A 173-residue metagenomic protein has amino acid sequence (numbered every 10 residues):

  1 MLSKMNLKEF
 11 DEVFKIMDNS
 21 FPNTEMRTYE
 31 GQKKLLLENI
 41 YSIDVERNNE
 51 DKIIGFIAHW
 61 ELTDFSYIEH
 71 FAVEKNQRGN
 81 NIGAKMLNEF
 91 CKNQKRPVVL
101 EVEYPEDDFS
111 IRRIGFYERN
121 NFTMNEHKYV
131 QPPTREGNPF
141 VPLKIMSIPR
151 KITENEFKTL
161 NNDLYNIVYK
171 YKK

Functional and structural regions predicted by a protein language model:
M1-R27, L143, N155-K173: Short amphipathic alpha-helix that is part of the acyltransferase structural core
S20-E50: Active-site rim helix/loop that mediates acceptor-substrate recognition in acyltransferases
V45, D51-W60, F65-A72: Conserved beta-strand in the GNAT
V73, G79-N93: Conserved acetyl-CoA-binding loop-helix of GNAT-fold acetyltransferases
L87, I111-R113, V130-E136: Short glycine/proline-centered loop/turn elements that form peptide/ligand docking sites
Q94-F109: Conserved GNAT acetyl-CoA-binding A-motif
P105-H127: Conserved active-site alpha-helix within GNAT-family acetyltransferase domains
T123-N155: A contiguous, mid-protein "functional segment" used to position or interact with cofactors/ions or partner subunits
